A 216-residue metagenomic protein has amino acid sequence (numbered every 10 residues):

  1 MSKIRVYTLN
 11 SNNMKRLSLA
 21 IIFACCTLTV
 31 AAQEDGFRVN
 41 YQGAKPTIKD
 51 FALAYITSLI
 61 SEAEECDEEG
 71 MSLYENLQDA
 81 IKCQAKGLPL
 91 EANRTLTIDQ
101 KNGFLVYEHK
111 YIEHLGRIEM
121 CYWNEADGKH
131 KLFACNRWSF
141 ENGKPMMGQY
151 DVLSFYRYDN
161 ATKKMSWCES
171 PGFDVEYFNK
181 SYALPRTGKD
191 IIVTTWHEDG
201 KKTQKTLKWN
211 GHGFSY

Functional and structural regions predicted by a protein language model:
M1-F37: Bacterial Sec-dependent N-terminal signal peptides
Q33-W123: Terminal domain-start segments
G43-A44, N102-G103, H109-L115, D127 (+5 more regions): Intrinsic-disorder/low-complexity loop/linker signature
V106-H109, A134-F140, I191-E198: Short beta-strand segments that buttress and anchor functional surface loops
L115-E119, F133, N142-L153, Y177-F178 (+1 more regions): Short, surface-exposed coil-to-beta transition loops
E119-D127, S181-T187: Structural signature of eukaryotic scaffold interfaces centered on beta-propeller domains
H130-C168: Mid-length scaffold segments of soluble, non-membrane domains
K164-Y216: Short aromatic loop motif centered on NTY/YTY
